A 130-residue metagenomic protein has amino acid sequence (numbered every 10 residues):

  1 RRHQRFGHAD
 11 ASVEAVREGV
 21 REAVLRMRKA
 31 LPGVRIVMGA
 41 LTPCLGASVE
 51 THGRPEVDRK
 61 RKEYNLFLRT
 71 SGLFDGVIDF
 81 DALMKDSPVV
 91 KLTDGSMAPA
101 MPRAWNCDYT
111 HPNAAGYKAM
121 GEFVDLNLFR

Functional and structural regions predicted by a protein language model:
R2-E14: Surface-exposed cleft-lining segments at the edges of enzyme active sites
Q4-G7, T42-R130: Catalytic His-Asp segment of secreted/periplasmic serine-dependent ester chemistry enzymes
A9, R26-A30, F129-R130: Surface-exposed acidic, glycine-flexible loop patches that form ligand/cofactor-binding and adhesion interfaces
S12-V20, R61: Charged helix-capping and loop-helix junction motifs
R17-L31: Surface-exposed amphipathic alpha-helices with a cationic face
L31-I36, G72-G76: Loop/turn elements at helix/coil->beta-strand transitions in domains of secreted/extracellular proteins
G39: SDR active-site strand-loop-helix element
